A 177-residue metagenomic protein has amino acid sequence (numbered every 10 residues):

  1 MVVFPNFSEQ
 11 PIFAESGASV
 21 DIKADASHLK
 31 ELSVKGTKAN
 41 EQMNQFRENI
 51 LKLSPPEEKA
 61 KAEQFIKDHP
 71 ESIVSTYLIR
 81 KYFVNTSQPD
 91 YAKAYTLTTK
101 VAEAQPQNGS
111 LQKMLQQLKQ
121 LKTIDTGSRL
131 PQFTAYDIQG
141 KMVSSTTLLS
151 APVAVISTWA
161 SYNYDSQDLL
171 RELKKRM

Functional and structural regions predicted by a protein language model:
M1-F65: A non-transmembrane, solvent-exposed segment enriched in polar/low-complexity residues
E58-A62, Y91-V101, R129-D137: Alpha-helical repeat scaffolds
D68-S72, A104-L111: Short solvent-exposed coil/turn linkers within tandem alpha-helical repeat scaffolds
E71-V84, Q112-K113: Amphipathic alpha-helical repeat scaffolds of TPR domains
V84-A92: Short coil/turn connectors between adjacent alpha-helices in alpha-solenoid helical repeat scaffolds
S110-T147: N-terminal "domain-start" segment that seeds a small globular fold
V143-L173: Short active-site neighborhood of thiol/selenol oxidoreductases, capturing the structured segment around
